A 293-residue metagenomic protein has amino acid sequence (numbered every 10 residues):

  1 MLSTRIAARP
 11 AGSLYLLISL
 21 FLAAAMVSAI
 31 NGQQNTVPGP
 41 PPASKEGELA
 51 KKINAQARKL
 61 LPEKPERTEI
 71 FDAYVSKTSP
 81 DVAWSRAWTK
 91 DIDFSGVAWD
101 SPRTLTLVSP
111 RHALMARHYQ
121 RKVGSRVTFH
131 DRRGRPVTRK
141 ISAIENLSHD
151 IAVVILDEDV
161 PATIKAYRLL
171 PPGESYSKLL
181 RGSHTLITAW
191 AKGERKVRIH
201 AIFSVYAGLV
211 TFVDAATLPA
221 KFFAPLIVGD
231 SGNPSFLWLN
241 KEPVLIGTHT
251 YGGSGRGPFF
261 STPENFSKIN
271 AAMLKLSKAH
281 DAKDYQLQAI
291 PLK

Functional and structural regions predicted by a protein language model:
M1-S13: N-terminal secretory signal peptides that target proteins for export/translocation
S13-A25: Bacterial N-terminal signal peptides
A29-G32: Boundary at the C-terminal end of the N-terminal hydrophobic targeting segment
V37-Y74, L105-Q120, S204-A215, A224-K293: C-terminal subregion of chymotrypsin/trypsin-like serine protease catalytic domains
E66-W99, L169-L180, L209-F222, A282-L292: Surface-exposed intrinsically disordered loops and tails
D81-A116, P136-V137, G232: A conserved glycine-rich beta-strand in the N-terminal activation segment of trypsin-fold
S109-P110, L114-H149, D159-A162: Catalytic-histidine neighborhood of serine endopeptidases, predominantly the chymotrypsin-like S1/PA family
T138-E145, I155-L209, F223-P225: Active-site substrate-binding loop(s) of clan PA
